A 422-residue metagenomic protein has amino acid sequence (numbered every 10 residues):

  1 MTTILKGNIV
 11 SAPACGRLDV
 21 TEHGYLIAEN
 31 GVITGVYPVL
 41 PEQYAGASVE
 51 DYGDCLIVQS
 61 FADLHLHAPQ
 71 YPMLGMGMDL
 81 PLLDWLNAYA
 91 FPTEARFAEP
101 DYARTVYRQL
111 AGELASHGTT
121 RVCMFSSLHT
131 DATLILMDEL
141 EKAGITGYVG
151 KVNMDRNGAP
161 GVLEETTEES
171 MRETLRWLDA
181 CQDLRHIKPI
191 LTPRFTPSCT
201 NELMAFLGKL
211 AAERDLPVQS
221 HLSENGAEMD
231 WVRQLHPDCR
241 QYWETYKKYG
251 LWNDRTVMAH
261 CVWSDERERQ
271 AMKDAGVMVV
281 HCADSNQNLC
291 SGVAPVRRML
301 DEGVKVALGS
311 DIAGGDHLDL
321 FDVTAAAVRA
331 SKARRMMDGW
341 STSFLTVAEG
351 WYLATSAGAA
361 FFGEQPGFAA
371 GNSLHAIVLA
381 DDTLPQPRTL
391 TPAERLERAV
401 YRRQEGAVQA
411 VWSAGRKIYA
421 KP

Functional and structural regions predicted by a protein language model:
M1-Y44, L56: N-terminal metal-binding scaffold of metallo-dependent hydrolase/deaminase domains
T2-K6, Q43-W85, R108, A115-S116: Replace "His-x-His-based motif
G7, L26, G31, D54 (+15 more regions): Divalent metal-coordination and catalytic microenvironments
A14, S373-P422: C-terminal cap of metal-dependent C-N hydrolases
I27, L74-I145, S170-D183: Alpha-helical scaffold segments that flank or form the walls of functional sites
L74-A103, K151-T167, N225-N253, A326-L345: Active-site gating loops and adjacent loop-to-helix segments of metal-dependent hydrolytic enzymes
D131-C261: Metal-coordinating catalytic core of metallo-dependent amide/deamination hydrolases
K248-R255, R297-P385: His/Asp/Glu-enriched, well-ordered alpha-helical/loop segment that forms or immediately abuts the divalent-metal
